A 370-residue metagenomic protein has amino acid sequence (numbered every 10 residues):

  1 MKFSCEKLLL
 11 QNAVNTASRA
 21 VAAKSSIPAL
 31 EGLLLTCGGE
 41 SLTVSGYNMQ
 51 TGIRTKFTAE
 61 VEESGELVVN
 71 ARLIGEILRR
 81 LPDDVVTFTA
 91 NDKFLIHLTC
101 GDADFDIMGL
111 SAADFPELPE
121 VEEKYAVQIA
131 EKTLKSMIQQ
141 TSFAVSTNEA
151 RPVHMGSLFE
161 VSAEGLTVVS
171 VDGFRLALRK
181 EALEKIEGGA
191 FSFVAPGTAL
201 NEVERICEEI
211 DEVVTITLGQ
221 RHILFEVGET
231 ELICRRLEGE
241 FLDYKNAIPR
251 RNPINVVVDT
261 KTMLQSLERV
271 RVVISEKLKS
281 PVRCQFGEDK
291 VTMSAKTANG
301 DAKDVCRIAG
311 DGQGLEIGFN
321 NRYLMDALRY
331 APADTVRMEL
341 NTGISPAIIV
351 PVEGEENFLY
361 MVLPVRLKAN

Functional and structural regions predicted by a protein language model:
M1-N370: Structural preference for solvent-exposed beta-strand-turn elements and adjacent flexible terminal/loop segments within
